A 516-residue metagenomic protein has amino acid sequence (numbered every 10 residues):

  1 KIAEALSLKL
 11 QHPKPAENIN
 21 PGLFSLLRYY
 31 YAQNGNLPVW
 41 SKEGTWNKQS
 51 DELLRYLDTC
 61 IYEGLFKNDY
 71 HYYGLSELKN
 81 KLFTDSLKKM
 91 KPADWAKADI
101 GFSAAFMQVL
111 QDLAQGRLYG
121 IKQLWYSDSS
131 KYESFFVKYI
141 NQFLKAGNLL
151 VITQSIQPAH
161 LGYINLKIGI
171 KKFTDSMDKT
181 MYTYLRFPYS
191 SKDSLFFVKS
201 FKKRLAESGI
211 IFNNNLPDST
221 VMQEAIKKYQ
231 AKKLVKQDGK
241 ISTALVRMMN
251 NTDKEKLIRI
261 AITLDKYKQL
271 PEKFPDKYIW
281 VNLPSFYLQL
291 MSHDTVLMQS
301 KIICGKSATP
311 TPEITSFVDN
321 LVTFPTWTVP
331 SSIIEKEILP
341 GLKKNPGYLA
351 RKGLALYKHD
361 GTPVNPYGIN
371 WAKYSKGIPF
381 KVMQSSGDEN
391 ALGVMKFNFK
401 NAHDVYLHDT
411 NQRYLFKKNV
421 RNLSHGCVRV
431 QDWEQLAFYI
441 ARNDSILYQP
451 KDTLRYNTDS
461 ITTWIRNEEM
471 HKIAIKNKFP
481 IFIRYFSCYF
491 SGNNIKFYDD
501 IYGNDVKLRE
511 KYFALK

Functional and structural regions predicted by a protein language model:
K1-E133, N141: Cationic-aromatic interfacial patches
K1-N34, M107, S127, A146 (+1 more regions): Well-ordered beta-sheet/strand-loop patches within structured domains
Q115-R117, E133-T153, A225: A sensor for short, sequence-defined functional sites
